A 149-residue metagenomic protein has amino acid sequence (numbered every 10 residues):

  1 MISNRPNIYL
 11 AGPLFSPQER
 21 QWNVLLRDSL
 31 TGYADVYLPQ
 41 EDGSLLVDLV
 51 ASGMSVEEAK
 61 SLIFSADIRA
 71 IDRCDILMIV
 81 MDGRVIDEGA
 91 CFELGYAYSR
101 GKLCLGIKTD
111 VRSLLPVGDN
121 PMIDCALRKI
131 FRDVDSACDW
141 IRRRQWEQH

Functional and structural regions predicted by a protein language model:
M1-H149: Conserved catalytic or regulatory cores that recognize and/or transform ribose-phosphate-containing ligands
